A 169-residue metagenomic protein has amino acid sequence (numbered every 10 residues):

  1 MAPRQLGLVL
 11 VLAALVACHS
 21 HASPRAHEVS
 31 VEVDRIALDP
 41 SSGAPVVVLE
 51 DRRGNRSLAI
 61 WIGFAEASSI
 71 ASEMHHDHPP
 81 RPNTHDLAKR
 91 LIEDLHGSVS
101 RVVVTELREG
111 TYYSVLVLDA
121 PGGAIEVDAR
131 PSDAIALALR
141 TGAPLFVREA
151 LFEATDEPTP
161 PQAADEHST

Functional and structural regions predicted by a protein language model:
M1-G7: Bacterial N-terminal signal peptides that target proteins for export
G7-A17: Bacterial N-terminal signal peptides
H21-F64, S68-T169: Divalent-cation
